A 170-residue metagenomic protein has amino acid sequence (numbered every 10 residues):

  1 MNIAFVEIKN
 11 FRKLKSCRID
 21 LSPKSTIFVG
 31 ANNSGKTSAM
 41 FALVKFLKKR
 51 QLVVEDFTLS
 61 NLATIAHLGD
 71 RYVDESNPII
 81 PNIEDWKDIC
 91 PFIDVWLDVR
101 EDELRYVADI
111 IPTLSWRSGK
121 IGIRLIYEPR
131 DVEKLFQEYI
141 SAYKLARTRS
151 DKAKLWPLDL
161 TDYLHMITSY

Functional and structural regions predicted by a protein language model:
M1-K49, F57-L68: Pre-Walker A-like glycine/lysine-rich segment at the N-terminus of P-loop NTPase domains
K13, D56, D109-T113: Residue-level preference for alpha-helix termini and adjacent loops
V53: P-loop NTPase motor catalytic core
L62-Y170: Glycine-rich phosphate-binding loops of NTPases
